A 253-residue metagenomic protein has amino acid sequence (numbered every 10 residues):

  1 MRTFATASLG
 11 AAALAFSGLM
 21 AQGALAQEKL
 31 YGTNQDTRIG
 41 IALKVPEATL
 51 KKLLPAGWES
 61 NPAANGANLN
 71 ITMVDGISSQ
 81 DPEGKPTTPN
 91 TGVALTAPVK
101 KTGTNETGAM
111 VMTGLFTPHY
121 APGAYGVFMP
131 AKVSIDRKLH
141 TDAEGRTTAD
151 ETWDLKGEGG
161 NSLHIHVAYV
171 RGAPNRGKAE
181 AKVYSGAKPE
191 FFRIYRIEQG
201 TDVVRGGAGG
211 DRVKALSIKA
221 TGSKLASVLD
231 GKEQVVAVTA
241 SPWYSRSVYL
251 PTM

Functional and structural regions predicted by a protein language model:
M1-T6: Positively charged n-region of N-terminal signal peptides that target proteins for export
S8-L19: Bacterial N-terminal signal peptides
L19-A26: Sec/Tat signal peptide C-region and signal peptidase I cleavage site
Q27-G76, G206, G210-E233, S245-M253: N-terminal domain-onset segments
R38-A42, N68-G76, G92-P98, T107-T117 (+1 more regions): Ordered hydrophobic segments in well-structured contexts
D81-D154: Aromatic- and glycine-enriched beta-alpha-beta binding-site module
A131-M253: Interaction-surface and assembly-scaffold signal
